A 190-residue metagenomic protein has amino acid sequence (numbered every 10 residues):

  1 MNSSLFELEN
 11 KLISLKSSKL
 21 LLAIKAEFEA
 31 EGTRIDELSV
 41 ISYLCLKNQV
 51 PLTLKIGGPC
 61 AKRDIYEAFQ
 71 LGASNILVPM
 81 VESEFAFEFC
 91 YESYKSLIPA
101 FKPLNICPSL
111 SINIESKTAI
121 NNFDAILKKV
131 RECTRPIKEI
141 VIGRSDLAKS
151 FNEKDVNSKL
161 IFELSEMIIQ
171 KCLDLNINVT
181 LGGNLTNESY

Functional and structural regions predicted by a protein language model:
M1-Y190: Expand to "…catalyze enediolate/carbanion chemistry for C-C bond making/breaking, isomerization, decarboxylation
